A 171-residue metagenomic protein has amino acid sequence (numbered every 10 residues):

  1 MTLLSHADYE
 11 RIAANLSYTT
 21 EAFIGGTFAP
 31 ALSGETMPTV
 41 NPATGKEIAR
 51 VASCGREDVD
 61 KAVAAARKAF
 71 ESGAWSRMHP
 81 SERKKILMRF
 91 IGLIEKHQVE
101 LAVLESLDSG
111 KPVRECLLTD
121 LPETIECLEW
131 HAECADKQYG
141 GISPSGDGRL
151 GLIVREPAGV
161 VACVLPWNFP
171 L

Functional and structural regions predicted by a protein language model:
M1-A43, A69: Hydrophobic face of amphipathic alpha-helices that form TPR/SEL1-like repeat modules and related alpha-solenoid
A22, S106, D136, P144 (+1 more regions): Short glycine- and Lys/Arg-enriched binding-loop motifs that mark or flank ligand-binding interfaces
I24, L32, D108, Q138 (+1 more regions): Short glycine/serine/threonine-biased micro-segments
A29, G73-S76, N168: Short strand->helix junction
P38-T39, R56-V59, L171: A short local loop/turn or secondary-structure capping micro-motif enriched for an aromatic residue
N41, S53, R155: Conserved strand-loop elements at the edges of beta-sheets that form or border functional pockets
K46-Q138, G148: Glycine-rich loop-to-alpha-helix module at the N-terminal edge of alpha/beta enzyme cores
G140-L171: Conserved small-residue-rich beta-alpha loop and adjacent elements that most often cradle the phosphate/pyrophosphate
